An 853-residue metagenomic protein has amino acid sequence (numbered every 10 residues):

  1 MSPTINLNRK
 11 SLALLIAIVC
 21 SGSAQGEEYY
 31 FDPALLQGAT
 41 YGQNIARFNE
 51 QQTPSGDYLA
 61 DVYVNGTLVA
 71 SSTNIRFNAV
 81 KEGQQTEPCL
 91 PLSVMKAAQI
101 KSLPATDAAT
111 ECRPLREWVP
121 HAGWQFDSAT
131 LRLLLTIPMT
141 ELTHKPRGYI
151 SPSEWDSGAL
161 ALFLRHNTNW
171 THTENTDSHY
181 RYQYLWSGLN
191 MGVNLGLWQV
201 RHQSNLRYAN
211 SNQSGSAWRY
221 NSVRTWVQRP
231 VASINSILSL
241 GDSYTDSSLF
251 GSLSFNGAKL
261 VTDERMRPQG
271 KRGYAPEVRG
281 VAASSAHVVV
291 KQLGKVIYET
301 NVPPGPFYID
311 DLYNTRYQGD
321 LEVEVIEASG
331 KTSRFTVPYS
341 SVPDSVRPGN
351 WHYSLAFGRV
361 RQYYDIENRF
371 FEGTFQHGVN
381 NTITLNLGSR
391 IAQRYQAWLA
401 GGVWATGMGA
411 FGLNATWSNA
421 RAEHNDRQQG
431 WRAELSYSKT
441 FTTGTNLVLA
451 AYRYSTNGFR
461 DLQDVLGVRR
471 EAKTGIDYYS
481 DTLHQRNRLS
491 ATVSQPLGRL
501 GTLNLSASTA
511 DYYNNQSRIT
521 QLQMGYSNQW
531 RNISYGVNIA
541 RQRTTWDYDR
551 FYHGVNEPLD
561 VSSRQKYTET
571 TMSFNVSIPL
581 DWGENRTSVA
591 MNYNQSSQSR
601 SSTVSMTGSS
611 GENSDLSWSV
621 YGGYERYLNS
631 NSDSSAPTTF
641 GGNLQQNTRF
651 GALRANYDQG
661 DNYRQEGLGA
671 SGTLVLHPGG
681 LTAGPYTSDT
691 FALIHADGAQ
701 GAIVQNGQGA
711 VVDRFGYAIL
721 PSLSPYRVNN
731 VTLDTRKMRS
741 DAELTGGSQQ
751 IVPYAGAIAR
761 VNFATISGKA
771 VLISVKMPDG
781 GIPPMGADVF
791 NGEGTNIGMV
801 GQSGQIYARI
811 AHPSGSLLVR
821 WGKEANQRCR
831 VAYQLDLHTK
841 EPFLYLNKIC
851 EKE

Functional and structural regions predicted by a protein language model:
S2-C20, A24-R272, Y593-V675: Post-signal-peptide, soluble extracytosolic/periplasmic N-terminal scaffold domains of envelope/secretory systems
P54-F77, G698-Q708, D779-E793: Short, ordered, surface-exposed loop/turn motifs in non-cytosolic proteins
V62, V278-G280, A692-A696, K769-P778: A short, amphipathic beta-strand motif
N74, G709-Y717, G794-S803: Short, acidic Ser/Thr/Gly-rich low-complexity loop/linker segments typical of extracellular and cell-surface proteins
K81-L90, L312-Q318, Y717-E743, A755 (+1 more regions): Short Pro-Gly-centered beta-turn/loop motif in secreted/extracellular proteins
R132-T136, P343-V346, G747-S767, Y833-E853: Extracellular beta-sheet/turn segments enriched in Thr/Pro/Gly and aliphatic residues
W155, Q183-G196, S216-A232, E367-S389 (+10 more regions): Feature captures outer-membrane beta-barrel proteins of Gram-negative bacteria and organelles
G158-S178, W198-N210, L238-D242, H352-R361 (+15 more regions): Transmembrane beta-strand segments that form the barrel wall of outer-membrane beta-barrel proteins
